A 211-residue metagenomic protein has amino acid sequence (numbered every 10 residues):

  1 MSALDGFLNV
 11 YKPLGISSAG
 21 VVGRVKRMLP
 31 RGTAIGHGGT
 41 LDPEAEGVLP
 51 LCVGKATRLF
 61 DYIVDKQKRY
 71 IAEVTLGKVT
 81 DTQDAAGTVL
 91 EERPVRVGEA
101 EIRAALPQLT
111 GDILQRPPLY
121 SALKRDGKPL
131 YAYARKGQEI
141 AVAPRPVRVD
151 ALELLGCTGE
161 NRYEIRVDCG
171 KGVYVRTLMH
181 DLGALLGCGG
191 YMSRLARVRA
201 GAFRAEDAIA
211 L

Functional and structural regions predicted by a protein language model:
M1-L211: Catalytic/RNA-binding core of pseudouridine synthases
